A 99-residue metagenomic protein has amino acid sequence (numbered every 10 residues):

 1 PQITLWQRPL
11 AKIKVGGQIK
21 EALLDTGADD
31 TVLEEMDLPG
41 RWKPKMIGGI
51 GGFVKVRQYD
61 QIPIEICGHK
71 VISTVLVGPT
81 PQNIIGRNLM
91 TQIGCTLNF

Functional and structural regions predicted by a protein language model:
R8-I13: Charged, flexible boundary elements
K14-F99: Aspartic protease
